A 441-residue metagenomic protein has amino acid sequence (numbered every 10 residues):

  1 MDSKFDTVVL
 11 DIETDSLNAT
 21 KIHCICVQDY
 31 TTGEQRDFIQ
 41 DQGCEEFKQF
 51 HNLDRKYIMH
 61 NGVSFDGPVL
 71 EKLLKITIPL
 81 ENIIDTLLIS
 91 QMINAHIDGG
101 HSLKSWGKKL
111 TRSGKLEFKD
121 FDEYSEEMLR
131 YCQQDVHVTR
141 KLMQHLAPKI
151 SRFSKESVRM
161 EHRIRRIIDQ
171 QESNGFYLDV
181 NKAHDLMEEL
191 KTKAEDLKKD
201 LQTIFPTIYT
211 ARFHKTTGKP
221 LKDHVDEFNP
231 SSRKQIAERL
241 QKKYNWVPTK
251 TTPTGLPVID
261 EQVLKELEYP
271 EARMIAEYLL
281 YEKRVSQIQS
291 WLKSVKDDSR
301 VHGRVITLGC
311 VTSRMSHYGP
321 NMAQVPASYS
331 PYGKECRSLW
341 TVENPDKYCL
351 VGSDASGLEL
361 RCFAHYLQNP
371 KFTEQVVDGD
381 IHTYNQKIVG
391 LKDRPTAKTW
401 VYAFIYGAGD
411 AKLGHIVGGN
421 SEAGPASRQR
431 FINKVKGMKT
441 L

Functional and structural regions predicted by a protein language model:
M1-E13, L17-N18, C26, G33 (+7 more regions): Conserved "right-hand" nucleotidyltransferase catalytic core of DNA-directed polymerases
T7-V9, K56-Y57, E81, L350: Hydrophobic "anchor" residues on beta-strands that sit immediately upstream of conserved functional sites
N18-H23, V27-C44, K48, R55-I150 (+2 more regions): Active-site-proximal helix-loop-helix substrate-binding element of RNase H-like nuclease domains
T20-C24, E359-V389: Metal-dependent catalytic core segments for phosphate chemistry
R55-V63, N229, D354, K412: Short glycine-rich phosphate-binding loop at a beta-alpha junction
T77-L80, E195, N245-T252, L367-G379: Cytochrome P450 catalytic domain signature, combining two hallmark sequence patches
M92-H96, S353, E374-V376: Conserved, non-catalytic sequence blocks in retroelement Pol enzymes and Pol-derived host proteins
T396-Y406: Short, amphipathic alpha-helical "recognition" segments used to contact nucleic acids or chromatin
